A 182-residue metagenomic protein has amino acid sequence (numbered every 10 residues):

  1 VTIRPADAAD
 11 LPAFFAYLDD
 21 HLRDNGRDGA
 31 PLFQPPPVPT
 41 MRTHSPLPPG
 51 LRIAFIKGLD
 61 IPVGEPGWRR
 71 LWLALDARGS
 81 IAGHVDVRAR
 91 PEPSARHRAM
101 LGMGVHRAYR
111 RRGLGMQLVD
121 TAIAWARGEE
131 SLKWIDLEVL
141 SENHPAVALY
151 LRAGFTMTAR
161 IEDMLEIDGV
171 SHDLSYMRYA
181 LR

Functional and structural regions predicted by a protein language model:
T2-A16, L22-G29: A short beta-loop-alpha structural element at the N-terminal edge of CoA-dependent acyl/N-acetyltransferase catalytic
A6, M103-V105, V139: Hydrophobic adenine-recognition pocket in adenosine-nucleotide-binding enzymes
D19-D28, L32-H97, G102-A108, A180-R182: Acetyl-CoA-dependent GNAT
V105, R111-W125, V147-R152: Conserved acetyl-CoA-binding loop-helix of GNAT-fold acetyltransferases
V119, A126-E138: Conserved GNAT acetyl-CoA-binding A-motif
W134-V139, L151, T156-H172: Conserved catalytic-core motifs of GNAT/GCN5-like acyltransferases
V170-R182: Terminal substrate-recognition subdomain of acyl/acetyltransferases
